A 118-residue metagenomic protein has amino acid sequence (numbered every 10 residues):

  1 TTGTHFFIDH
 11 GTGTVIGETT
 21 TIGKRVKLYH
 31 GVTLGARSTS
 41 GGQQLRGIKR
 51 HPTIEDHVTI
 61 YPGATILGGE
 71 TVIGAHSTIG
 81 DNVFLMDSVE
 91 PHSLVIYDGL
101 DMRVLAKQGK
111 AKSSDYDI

Functional and structural regions predicted by a protein language model:
G3-T4, D9-E18, G23-K24, L28-H30 (+9 more regions): Left-handed beta-helix
T39: Localized chelating/binding microdomains that coordinate divalent metal ions or stabilize phosphate-bearing
G42-H51: Regulatory activation segment
K107-I118: Terminal amphipathic alpha-helical/low-complexity segments used for targeting or macromolecular assembly
